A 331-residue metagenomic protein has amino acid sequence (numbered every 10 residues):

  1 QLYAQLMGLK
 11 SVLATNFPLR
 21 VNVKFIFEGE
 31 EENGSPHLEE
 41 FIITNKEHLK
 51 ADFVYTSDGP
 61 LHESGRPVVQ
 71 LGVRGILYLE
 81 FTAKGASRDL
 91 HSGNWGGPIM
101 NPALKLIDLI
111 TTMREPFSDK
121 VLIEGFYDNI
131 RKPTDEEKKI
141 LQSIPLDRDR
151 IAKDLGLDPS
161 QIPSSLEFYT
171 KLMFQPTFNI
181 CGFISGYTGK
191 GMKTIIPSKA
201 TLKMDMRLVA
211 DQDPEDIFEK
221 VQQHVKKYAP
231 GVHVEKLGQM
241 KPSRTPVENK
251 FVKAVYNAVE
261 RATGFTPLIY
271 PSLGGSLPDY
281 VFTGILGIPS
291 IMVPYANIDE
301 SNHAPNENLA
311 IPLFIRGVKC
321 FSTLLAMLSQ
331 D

Functional and structural regions predicted by a protein language model:
Q1-G34, L79-A83, G96-F117, M204 (+1 more regions): Alpha-helical metal-binding/catalytic segments enriched in His/Glu/Asp
L2-G72: Acidic/histidine-rich catalytic neighborhood of metal-dependent amide-processing enzymes
A14-F17, I43-E47, A86, T111-D119 (+5 more regions): Generic secondary-structure signature for well-ordered alpha-helical cores
V21-V23, A51-F53, P67, G75-L79 (+5 more regions): Structural beta-strand/beta-sheet cores of well-ordered domains, especially the beta-sheet scaffolds that support
F27-E28, Y55-D58, T82, M173 (+1 more regions): Short beta-strand segments
S35, E63-S64, V121-K199, R207-K220 (+2 more regions): An extended, acidic, His-containing surface patch that forms the Zn2+-binding/catalytic region of metallohydrolases
V68-K84, I291-A296: Flexible glycine/proline-rich, aromatic-decorated loop/lid segments
L79, A86-D89, G93-A152: Polar, glycine-rich mid-to-C-terminal structural blocks that act as macromolecule-binding/assembly scaffolds
